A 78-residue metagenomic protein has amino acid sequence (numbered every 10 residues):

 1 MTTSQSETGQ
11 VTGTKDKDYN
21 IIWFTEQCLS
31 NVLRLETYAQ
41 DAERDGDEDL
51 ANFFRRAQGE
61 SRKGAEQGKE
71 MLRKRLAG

Functional and structural regions predicted by a protein language model:
M1-G78: Iron-associated oxidoreductase/ferritin-like identity signal
